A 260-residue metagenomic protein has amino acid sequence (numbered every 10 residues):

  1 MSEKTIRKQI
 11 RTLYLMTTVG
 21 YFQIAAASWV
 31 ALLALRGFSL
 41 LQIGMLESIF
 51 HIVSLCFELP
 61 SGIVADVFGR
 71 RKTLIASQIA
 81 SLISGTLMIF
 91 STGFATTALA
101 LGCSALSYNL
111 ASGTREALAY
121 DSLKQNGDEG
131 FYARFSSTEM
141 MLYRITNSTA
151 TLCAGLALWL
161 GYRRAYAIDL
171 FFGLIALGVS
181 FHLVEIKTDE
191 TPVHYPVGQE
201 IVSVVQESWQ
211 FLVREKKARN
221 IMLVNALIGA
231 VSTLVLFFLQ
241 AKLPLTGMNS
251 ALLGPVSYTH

Functional and structural regions predicted by a protein language model:
S2-T5, K187-N220: Juxtamembrane intracellular "pre-TM" segments in multi-pass secondary transporters
E3-L55, K217-G254: Helix-loop boundary and gating motifs at the non-cytosolic
I79-T92: C-terminal ends and interior cores of transmembrane alpha-helices in multi-pass membrane transporters/permeases
F90-L101: Helix-loop junctions at membrane interfaces in 12-TM secondary transporters
S104-Y143: Cytoplasmic helix-loop-helix junction between adjacent transmembrane helices in 12-TM secondary transporters
T149-A167, L245-T246: Transmembrane alpha-helix termini and helix-breaking/packing motifs in multi-pass membrane transporters
A165-F181: Symmetry-related core transmembrane helices of the 12-TM Major Facilitator Superfamily/SLC fold
T259-H260: Conserved small/polar residues in nucleotide/adenosyl-binding loops
